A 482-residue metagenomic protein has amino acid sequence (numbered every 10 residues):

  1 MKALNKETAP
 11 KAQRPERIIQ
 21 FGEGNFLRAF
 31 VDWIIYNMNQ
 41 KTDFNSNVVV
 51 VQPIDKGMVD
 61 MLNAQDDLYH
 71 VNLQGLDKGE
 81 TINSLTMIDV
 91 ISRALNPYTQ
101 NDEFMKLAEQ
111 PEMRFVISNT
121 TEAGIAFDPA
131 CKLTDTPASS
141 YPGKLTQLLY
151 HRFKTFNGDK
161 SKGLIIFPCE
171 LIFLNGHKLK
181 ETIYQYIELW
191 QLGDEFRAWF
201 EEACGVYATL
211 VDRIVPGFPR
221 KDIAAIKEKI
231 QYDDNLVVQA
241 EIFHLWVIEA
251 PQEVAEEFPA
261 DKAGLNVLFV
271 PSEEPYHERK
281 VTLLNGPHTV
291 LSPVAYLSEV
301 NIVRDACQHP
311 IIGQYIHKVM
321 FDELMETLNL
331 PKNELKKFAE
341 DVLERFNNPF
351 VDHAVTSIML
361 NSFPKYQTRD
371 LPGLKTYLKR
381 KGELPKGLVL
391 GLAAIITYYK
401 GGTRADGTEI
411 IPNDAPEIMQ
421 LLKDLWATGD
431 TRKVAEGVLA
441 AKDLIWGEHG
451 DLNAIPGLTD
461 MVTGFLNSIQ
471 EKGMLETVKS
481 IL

Functional and structural regions predicted by a protein language model:
M1-L482: Substrate/ligand-engaging "lid" and interaction regions
